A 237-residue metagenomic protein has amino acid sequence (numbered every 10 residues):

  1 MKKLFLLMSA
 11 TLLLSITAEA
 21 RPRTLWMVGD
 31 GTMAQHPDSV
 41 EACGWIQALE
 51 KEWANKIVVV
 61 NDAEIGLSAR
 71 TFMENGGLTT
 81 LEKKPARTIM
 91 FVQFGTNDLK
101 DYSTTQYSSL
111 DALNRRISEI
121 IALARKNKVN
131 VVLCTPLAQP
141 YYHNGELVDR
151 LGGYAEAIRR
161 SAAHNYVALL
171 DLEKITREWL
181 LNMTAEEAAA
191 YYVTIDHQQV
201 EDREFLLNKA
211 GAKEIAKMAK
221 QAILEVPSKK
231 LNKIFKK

Functional and structural regions predicted by a protein language model:
M1-K2, L14-R23, K236-K237: Basic/polar N-terminal segments that are highly enriched at the extreme N-terminus, encompassing both cleavable
K3, N75-K213, K217-K236: Alpha-helical cap/lid subdomain in secreted, periplasmic, or secretory-pathway luminal O-acyl-processing enzymes
L7-S15: Bacterial N-terminal signal peptides
E19-E64, G77-A86: Serine-esterase "nucleophile elbow" of acetyl-processing enzymes
D30-T32, L67, T96, A212: Gly/Ser/Thr-rich helix-start
A34-P37, A69-R70, Y102, Y141-N144: A generic structural signal for short coil/turn motifs at secondary-structure boundaries
L67-G76: Structural motif
